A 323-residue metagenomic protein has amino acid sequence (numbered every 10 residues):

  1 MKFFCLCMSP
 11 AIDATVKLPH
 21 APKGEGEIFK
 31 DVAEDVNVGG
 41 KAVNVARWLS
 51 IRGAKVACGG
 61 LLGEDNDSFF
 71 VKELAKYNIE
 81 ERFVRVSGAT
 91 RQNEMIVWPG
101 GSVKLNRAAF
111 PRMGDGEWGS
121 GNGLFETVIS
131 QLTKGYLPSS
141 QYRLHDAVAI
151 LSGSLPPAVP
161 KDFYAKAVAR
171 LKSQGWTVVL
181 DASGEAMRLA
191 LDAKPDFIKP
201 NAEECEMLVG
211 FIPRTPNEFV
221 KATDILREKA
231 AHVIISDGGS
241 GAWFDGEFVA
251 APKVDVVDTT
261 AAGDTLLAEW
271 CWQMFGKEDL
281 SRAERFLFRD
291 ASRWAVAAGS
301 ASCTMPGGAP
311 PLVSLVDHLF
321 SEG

Functional and structural regions predicted by a protein language model:
M1-G59, S68, V256: Glycine-rich phosphate/adenosyl-contacting loop at the front of the ribokinase-like
F3, A54-V56, E81, V178 (+1 more regions): Hydrophobic anchor at the start of a short beta-strand that flanks the dinucleotide cofactor-binding loop
G26, I51-Y136, Y142-V148, H318-G323: Conserved N-terminal subdomain of the carbohydrate kinase-like
R47, Q92-I96, G241-F244: Short beta-strand scaffold segments in enzyme catalytic cores
L49, N201, G263: Short, conserved phosphate/pyrophosphate- and ester-handling motifs at nucleotide-, phospho-/glycolipid
K104-N106, D146-G153, D181, K199-A202: Short beta-strands and strand-loop turn motifs
K161-G246, R285: Conserved phosphate/ATP/ADP-binding segment of small-molecule kinases
R188, P216-G323: Conserved phosphate-binding/catalytic region of the ribokinase-like
